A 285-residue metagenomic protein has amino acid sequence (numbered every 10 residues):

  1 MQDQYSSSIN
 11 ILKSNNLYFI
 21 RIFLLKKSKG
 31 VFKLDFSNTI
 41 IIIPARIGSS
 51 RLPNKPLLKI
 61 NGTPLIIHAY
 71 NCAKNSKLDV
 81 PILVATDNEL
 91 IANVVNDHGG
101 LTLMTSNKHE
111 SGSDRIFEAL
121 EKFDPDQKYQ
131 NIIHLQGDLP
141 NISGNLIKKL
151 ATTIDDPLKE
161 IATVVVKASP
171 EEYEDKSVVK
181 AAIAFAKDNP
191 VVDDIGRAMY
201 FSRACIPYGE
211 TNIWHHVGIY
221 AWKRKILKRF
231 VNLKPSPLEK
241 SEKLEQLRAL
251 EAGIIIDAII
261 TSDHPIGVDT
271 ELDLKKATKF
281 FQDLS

Functional and structural regions predicted by a protein language model:
D3-Y5, N10, N15-Y18: Intrinsic-disorder-associated, low-complexity terminal segments enriched in Asp/Asn/His/Tyr and depleted of Lys/Arg
K13, K26-K27: Polybasic, lysine-rich low-complexity intrinsically disordered segments
D35-T86: N-terminal glycine-rich phosphate-binding loop and ensuing alpha1 helix
D79, Q127-Y129, D156-K159, I254: Short, high-confidence coil segments that cap the C-terminus of an alpha-helix and link into the following beta-strand
L83, E89-K149: Short phosphate-binding loop-to-helix
I142-S236: Conserved core of the sugar-phosphate nucleotidyltransferase
Y208-S285: Conserved alpha/beta core of the MobA/IspD/sugar-nucleotide pyrophosphorylase nucleotidyltransferase superfamily
